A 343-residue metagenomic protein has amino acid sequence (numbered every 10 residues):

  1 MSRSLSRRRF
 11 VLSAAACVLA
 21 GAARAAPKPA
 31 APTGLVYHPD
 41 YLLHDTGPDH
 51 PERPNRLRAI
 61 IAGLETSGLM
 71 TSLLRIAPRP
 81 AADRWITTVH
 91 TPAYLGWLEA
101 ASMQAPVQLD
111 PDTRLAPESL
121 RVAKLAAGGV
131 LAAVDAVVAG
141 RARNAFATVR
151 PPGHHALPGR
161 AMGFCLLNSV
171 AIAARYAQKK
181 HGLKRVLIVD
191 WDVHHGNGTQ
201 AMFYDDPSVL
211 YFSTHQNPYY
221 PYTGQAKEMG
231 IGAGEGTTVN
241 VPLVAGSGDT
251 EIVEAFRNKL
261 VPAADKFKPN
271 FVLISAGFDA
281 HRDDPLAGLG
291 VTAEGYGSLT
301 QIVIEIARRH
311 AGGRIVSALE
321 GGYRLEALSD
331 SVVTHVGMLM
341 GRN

Functional and structural regions predicted by a protein language model:
M1-G21: N-terminal secretory signal peptides and thylakoid transit peptides that target proteins across membranes
L12, T88, D205: Phosphate-coordinating loops and pocket residues in cytosolic domains that bind phosphorylated ligands
A26-A81: N-terminal low-complexity, Ser/Thr- and acidic-residue-enriched intrinsically disordered segments
P27-L35, L42, G96-N343: A general "terminal functional-core" signal
T46-D49, T87, K124, A136: Peripheral/terminal regions associated with large enzymatic or DNA-binding modules
R79-M103: Charged, often glycine-rich, active-site loop that binds/positions anionic groups
